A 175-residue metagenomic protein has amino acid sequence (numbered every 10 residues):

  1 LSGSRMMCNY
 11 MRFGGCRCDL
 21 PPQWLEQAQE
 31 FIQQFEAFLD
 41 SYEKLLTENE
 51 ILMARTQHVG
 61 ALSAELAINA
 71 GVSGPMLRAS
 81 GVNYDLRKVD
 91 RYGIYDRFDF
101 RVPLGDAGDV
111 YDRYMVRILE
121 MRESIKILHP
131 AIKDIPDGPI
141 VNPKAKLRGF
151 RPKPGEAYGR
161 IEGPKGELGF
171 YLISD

Functional and structural regions predicted by a protein language model:
L1-S174: Active-site bordering "gate/hinge" segments that shape substrate access to catalytic or cofactor-binding pockets
